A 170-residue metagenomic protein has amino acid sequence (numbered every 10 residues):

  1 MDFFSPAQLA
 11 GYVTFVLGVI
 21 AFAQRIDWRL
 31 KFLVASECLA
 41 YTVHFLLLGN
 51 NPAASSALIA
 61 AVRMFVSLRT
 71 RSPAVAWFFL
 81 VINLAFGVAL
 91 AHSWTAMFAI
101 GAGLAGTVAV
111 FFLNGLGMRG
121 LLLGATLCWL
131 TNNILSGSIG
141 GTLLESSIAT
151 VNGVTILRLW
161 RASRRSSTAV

Functional and structural regions predicted by a protein language model:
M1-V170: Alpha-helical membrane-protein topology signature
